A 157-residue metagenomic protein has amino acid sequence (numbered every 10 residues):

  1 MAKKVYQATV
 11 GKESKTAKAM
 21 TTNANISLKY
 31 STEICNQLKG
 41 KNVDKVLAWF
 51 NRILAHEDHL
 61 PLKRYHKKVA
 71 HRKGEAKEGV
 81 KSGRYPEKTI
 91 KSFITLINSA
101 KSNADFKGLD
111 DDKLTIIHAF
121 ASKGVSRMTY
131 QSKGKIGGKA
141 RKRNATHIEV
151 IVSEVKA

Functional and structural regions predicted by a protein language model:
A2-D111, I151-E154: Ribosome large-subunit tunnel/peptidyl-transferase-proximal elements
M20-T21, I136-K139: Short beta-strand/turn micro-motifs at beta-sheet edges
T32, L114, N144-T146: Residues at beta-strand starts and edge strands
A100, K135-I136: Eukaryotic intrinsically disordered and solvent-exposed regulatory patches
D111-G134: Extended, charged amphipathic interaction segments
G138-A157: C-terminal edge-of-domain segments
